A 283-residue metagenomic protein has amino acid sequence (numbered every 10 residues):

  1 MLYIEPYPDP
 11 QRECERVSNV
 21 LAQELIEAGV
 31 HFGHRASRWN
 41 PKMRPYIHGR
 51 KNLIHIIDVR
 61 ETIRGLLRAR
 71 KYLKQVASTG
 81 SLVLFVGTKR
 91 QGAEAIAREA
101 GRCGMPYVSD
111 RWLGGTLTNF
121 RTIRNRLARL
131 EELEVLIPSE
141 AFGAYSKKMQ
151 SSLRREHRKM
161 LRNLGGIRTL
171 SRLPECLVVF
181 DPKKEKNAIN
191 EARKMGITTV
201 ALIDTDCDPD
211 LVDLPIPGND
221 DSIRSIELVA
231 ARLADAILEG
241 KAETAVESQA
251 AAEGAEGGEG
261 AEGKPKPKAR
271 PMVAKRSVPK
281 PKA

Functional and structural regions predicted by a protein language model:
L2-P8, N190-K194: Post-transcriptional modification and biogenesis factors for structured RNAs of the translation apparatus
Y3, Q11-S81, T88-K89, A93-L136 (+3 more regions): N-terminal cationic and glycine-rich segments that engage phosphates or anionic surfaces
C14, E24, A36-R38, K74-V76 (+7 more regions): Replace "in large, NTP-powered and nucleic-acid-processing enzymes" with "in large, NTP-powered factors and other
G29, F85, L177, V229: Residue-level signature of catalytic and energy-coupling elements of molecular machines, predominantly ATP/GTP-dependent
H31, K89-G92, W112-T118, P182-K186 (+3 more regions): Conserved nucleotide-binding/hydrolysis micro-motifs of P-loop NTPases
V83-L84, P106-S109, V178, T198-L202 (+1 more regions): Short hydrophobic alpha-helical runs that function as membrane-insertion/retention elements
K147-V179, K183-V200, D204: Extended, charged alpha-helical interaction scaffolds
N187-E191, M195-E247: Short glycine/threonine-rich loop/turn motifs
